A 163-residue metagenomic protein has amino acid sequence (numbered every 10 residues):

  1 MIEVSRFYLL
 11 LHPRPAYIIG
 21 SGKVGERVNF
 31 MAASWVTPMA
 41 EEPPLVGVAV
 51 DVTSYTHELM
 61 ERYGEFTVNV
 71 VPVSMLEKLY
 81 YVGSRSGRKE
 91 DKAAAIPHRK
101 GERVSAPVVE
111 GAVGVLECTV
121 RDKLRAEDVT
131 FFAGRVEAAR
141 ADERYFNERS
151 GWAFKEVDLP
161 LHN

Functional and structural regions predicted by a protein language model:
M1-N163: Basic, polyanion-binding surface patches
